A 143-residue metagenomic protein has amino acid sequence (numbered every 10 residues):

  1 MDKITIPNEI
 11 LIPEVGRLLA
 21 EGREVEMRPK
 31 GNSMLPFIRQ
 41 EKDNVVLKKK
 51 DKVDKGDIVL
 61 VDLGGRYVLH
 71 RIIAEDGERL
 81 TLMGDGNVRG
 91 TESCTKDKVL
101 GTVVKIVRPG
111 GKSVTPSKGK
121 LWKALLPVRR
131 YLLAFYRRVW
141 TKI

Functional and structural regions predicted by a protein language model:
M1-I143: Extended hydrophobic leader/signal-anchor segments used for secretion and membrane insertion
